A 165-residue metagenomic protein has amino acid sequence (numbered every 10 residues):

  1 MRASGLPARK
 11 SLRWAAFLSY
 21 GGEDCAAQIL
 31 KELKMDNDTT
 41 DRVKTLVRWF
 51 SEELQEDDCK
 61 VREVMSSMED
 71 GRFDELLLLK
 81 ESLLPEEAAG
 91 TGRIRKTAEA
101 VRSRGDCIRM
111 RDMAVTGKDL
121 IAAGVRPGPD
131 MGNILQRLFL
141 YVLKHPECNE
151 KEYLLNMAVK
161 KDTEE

Functional and structural regions predicted by a protein language model:
M1-G90, E165: Conserved, hydrophobic alpha-helical core segments of structured domains
L83-E165: Charged substrate- and nucleic-acid-binding regions of tRNA-handling and nucleotidyl-transfer enzymes, centered on
